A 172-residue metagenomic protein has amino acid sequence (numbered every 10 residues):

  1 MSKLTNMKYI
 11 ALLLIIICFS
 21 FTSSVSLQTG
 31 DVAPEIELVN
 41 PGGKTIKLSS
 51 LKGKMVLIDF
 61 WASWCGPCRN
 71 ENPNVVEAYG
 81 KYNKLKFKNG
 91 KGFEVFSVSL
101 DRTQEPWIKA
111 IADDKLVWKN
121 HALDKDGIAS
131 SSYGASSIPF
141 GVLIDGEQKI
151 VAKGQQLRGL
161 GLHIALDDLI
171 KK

Functional and structural regions predicted by a protein language model:
M1-I10: Positively charged n-region of N-terminal signal peptides that target proteins for export
Y9, I16-E35, K109-A112: N-proximal helix/coil linker or "cap" segments that precede and/or mark the start of modular domains
T22-S49, K171: N-terminal "domain-start" segment that seeds a small globular fold
V39, E105-G146: Short, internal strand/loop/helix patches that form the active-site neighborhood or redox-interaction surface
L48-R69: Short active-site neighborhood of thiol/selenol oxidoreductases, capturing the structured segment around
K54, N70-S97, D168-I170: Conserved helix-turn-beta segment immediately C-terminal to the redox Cys motif in thioredoxin-like folds
L143-K172: Thiol-/selenol-based redox modules, centered on thioredoxin-like and closely related oxidoreductase domains
